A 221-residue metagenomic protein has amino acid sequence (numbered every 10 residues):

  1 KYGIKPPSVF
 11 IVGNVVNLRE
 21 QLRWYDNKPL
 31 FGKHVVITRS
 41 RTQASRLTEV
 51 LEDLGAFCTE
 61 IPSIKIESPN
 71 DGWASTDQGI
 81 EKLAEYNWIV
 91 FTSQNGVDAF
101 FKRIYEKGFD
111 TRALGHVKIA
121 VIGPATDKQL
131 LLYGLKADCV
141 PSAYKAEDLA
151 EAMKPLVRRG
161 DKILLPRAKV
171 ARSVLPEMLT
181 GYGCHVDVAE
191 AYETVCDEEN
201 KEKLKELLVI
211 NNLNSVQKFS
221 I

Functional and structural regions predicted by a protein language model:
K1-I221: Signature of uroporphyrinogen-III synthase
